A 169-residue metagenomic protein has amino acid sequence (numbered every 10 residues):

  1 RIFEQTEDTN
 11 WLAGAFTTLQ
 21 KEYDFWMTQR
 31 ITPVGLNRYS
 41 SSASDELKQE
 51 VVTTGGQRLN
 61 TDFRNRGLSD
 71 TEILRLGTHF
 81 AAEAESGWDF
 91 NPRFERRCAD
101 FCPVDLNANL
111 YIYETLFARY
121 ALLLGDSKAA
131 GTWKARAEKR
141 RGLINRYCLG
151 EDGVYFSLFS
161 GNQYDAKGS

Functional and structural regions predicted by a protein language model:
R1-Q5: Hydrophobic/aromatic-rich effector regions of fungal transcription factors
T6-V104, G150-E151: Active-site acid/base region of carbohydrate-active enzymes
Q20-L47, A108-S169: Catalytic cores of carbohydrate-active enzymes
